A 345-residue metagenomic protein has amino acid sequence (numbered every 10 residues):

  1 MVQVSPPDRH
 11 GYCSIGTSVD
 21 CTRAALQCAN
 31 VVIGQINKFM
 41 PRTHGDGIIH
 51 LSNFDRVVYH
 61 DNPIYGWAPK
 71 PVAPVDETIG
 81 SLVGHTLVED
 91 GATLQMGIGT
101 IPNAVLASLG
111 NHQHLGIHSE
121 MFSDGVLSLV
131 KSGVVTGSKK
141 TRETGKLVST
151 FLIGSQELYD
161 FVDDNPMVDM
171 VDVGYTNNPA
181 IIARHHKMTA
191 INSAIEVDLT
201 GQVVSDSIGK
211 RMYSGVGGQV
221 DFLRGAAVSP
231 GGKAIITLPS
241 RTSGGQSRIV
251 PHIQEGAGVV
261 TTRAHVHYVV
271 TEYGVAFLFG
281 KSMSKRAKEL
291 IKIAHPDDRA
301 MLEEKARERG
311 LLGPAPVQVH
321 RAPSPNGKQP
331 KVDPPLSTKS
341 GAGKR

Functional and structural regions predicted by a protein language model:
M1-P323, G327-P330, R345: Conserved phosphate- and dinucleotide-binding cores of soluble alpha/beta proteins, encompassing both enzyme active
V332-R345: Long, low-complexity, intrinsically disordered segments
